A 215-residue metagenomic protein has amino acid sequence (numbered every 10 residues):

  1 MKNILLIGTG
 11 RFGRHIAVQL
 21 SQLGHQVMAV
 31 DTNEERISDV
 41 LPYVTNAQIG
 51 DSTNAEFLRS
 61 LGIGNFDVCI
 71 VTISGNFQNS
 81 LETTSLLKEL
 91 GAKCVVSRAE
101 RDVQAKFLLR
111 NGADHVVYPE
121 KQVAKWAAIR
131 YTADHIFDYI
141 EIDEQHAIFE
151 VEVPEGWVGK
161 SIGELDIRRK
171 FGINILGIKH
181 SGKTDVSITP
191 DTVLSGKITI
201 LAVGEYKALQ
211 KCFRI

Functional and structural regions predicted by a protein language model:
M1-I215: Cytosolic regulatory regions of ion transport systems
